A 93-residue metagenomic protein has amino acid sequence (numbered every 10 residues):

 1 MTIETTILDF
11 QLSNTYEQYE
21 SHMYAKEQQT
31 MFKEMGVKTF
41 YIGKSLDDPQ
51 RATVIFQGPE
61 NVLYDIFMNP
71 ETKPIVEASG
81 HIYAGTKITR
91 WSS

Functional and structural regions predicted by a protein language model:
M1-P70, A84-S93: Short S/T/G/P-rich N-terminal loop/turn motif that feeds into the first structured element of a domain
S79: Regulatory input/activation interfaces that engage signals or partners
